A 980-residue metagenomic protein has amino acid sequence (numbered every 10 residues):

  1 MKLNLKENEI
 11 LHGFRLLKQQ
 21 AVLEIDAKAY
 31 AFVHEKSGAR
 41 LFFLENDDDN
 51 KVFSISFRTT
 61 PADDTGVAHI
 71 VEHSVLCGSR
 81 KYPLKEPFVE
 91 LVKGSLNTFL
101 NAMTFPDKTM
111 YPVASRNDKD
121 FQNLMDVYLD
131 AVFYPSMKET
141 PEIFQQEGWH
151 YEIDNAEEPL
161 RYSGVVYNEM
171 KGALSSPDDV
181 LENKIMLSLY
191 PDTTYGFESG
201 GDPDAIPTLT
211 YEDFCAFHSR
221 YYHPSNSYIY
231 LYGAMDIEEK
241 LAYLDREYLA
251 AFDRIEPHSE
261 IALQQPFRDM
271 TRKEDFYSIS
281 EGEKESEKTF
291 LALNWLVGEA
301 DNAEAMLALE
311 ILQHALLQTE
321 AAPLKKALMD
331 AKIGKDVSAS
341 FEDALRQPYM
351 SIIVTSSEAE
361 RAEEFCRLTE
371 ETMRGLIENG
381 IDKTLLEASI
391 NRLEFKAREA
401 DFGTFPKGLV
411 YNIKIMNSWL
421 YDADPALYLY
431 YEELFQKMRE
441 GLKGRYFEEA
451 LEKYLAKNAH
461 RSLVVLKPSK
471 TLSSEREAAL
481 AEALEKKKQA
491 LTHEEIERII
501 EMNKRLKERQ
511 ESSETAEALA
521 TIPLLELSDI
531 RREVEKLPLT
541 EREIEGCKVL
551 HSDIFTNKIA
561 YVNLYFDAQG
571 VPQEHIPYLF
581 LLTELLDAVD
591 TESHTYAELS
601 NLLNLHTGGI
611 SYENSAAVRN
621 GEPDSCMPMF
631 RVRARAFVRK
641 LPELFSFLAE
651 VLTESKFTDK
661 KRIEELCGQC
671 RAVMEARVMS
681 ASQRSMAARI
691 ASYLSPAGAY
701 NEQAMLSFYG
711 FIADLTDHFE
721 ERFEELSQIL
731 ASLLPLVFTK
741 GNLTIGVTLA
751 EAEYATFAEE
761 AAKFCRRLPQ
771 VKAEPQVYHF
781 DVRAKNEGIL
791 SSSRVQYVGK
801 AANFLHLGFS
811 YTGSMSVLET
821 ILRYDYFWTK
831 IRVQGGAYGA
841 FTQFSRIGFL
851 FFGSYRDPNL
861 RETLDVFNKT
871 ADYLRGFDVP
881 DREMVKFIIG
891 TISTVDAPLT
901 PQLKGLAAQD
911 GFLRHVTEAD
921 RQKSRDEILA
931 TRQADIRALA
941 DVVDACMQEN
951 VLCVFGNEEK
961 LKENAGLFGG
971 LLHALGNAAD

Functional and structural regions predicted by a protein language model:
M1-V52: Non-catalytic terminal extensions that flank enzyme cores
F42-D47, S54-S56, Y167, K171 (+11 more regions): His/Glu-based metal-binding/catalytic segments typifying zinc-dependent metallopeptidases
N50-T60, E86-Y134, P141-E152, D179-D204 (+10 more regions): M16 family metallopeptidases and their MPP-like homologs
V67, V71-V75, L582: Active-site His/Glu-centered metal-binding helix of metallohydrolases
F99, C215-S219, S278-E281, L324 (+11 more regions): Generic recognition of flexible, low-complexity loop/linker segments
I153-N226, Y230-Y248, F252-S280, E285-E287 (+1 more regions): Hydrophobic, small-residue-rich alpha-helical packing segments that form membrane-like cores
S163, C215-E247, L726-A761, Q948: Non-catalytic, conformational "gating/processing" segments within enzyme and secreted inhibitor domains
A216, Y228, I237-E256, N379 (+2 more regions): Extended, regular secondary-structure scaffolds
